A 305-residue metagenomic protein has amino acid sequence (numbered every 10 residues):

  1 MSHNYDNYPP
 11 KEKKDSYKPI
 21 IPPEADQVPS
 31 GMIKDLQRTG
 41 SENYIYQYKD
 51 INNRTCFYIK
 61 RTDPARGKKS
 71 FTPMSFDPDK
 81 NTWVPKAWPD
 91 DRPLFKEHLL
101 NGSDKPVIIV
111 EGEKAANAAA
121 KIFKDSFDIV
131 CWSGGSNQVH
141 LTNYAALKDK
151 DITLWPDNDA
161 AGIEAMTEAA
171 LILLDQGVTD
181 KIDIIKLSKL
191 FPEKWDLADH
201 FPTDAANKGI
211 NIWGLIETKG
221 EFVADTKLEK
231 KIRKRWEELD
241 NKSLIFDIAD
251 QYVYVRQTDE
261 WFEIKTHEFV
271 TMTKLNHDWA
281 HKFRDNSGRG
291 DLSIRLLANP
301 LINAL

Functional and structural regions predicted by a protein language model:
S2-G31, D35-R38, N43-Y46, I51 (+2 more regions): N-terminal nucleic-acid engagement/recognition segments and initiation subdomains in replication, restriction
I21-E42, Q47-D151: Phosphate-handling DNA/RNA-contact segment within nucleic-acid enzymes
K114, G135-Q138, P156-M166, K189-F191: Acidic, metal-coordinating catalytic cores used for nucleic-acid/nucleotide bond scission and strand-transfer chemistry
K124-F127, G177-K181: Short phosphate-binding/catalytic loops that engage adenosine nucleotides
C131-G134, D180-L190: A generic structural motif
E164-Q176: Short, aromatic/basic amphipathic alpha-helical patches
F191, W195-A224: Metal-dependent DNA phosphodiester-chemistry modules and their immediately adjacent helices/loops in DNA-processing
